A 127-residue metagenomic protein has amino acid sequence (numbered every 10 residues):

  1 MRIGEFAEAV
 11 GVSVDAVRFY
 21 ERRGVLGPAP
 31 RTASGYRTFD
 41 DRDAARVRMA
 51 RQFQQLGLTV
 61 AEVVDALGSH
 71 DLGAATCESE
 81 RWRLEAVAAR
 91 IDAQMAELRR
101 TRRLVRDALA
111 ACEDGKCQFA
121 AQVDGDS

Functional and structural regions predicted by a protein language model:
R2-I3, E8, G27-P30, D41-S127: Arg/Lys-rich, alpha-helical DNA-contact motif
D15: Key DNA-contact positions within bacterial/archaeal DNA-binding proteins
G24: Glycine-centered, phosphate/nucleic-acid-interacting loop/turn motifs that mediate DNA/RNA or nucleotide
R31-Y36: Short, Lys/Arg-rich nucleic-acid/phosphate-binding segment
